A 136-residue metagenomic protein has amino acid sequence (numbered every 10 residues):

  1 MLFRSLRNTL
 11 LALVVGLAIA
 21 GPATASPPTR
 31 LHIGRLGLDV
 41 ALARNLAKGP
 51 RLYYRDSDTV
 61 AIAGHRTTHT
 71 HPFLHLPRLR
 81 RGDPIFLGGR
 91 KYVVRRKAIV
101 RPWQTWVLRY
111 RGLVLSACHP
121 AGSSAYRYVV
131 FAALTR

Functional and structural regions predicted by a protein language model:
M1-L2: Short, small-residue-biased leader/transition segments that mark boundaries at the very start of proteins
T9-A20: Bacterial N-terminal signal peptides
T24-R136: Solvent-exposed, non-transmembrane regions of membrane-associated and secreted proteins
